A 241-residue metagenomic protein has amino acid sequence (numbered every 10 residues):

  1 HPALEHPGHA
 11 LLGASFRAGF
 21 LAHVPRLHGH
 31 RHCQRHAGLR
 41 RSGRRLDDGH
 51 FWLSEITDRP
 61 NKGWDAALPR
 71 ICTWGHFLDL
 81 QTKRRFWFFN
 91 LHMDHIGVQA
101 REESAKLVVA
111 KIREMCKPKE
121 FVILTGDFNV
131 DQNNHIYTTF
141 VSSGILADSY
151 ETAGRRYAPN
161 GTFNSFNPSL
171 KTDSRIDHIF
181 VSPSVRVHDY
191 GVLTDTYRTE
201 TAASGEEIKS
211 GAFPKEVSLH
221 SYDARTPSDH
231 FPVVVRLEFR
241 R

Functional and structural regions predicted by a protein language model:
H1-G13, A100-P118: Divalent metal-dependent phosphoesterase catalytic cores across multiple superfamilies
H1-W87, D189-L193: Structured beta-strand-rich core segments of catalytic domains in phosphoester-bond hydrolases
G13, L39, F89, I123 (+1 more regions): Structural detector of well-ordered beta-strand residues that form the stable sheet scaffold of enzyme domains
A22, S42-R44, L53, L80 (+5 more regions): Short, solvent-exposed loop/turn segments at secondary-structure junctions
V24, N90-V98, I123: Second-shell loop/turn segments in exported
G75, L91, V235-L237: Preference for bulky hydrophobic residues occupying beta-strand positions in well-ordered beta-sheet regions
L91-M93, G126-F128, F231: Active-site metal-binding loops of divalent metal-dependent hydrolases
Q99, E103, R113-V122, V130-R241: Metal-dependent phosphoester-hydrolase catalytic domains
